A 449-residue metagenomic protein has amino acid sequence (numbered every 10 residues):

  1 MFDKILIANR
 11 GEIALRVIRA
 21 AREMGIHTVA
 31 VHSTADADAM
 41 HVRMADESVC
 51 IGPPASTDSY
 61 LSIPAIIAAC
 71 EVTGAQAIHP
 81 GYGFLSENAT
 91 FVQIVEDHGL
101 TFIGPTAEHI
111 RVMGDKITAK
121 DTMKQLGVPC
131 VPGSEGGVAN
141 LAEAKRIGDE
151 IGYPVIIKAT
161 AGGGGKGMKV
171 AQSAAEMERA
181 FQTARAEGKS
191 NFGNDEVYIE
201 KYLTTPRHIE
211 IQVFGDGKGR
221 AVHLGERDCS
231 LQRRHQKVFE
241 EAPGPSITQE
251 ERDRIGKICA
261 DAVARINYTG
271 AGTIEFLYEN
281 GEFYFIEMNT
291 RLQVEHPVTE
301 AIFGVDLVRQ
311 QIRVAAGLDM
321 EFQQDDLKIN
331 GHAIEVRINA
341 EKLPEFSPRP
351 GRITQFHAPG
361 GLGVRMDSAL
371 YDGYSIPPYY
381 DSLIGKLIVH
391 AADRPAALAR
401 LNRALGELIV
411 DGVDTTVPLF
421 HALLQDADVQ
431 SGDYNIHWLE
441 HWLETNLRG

Functional and structural regions predicted by a protein language model:
M1-L126, V138-R146, A396: ATP-binding N-terminal substructure of ATP-dependent carboxylate-amine bond-forming enzymes
I7-M24, S48, E71-T73, A89 (+6 more regions): ATP-dependent carboxylate activation and anion-phosphoryl transfer catalytic cores that bind Mg-ATP to form
V29, H79, T101-I103, V131 (+3 more regions): Structural detector of well-ordered beta-strand residues that form the stable sheet scaffold of enzyme domains
T122-V131, Y153-P154: A polyampholytic, Gly/Pro-enriched intrinsically disordered region
E135: Alpha/beta catalytic cores of group-transfer enzymes, especially the acyltransferase/condensing modules of polyketide
L141-E143, I147, P206, I329: Catalytic core of soluble alpha/beta enzymes
I147-I156: Acidic/histidine-enriched active-site and ligand-binding environments that engage anionic O-linkages
